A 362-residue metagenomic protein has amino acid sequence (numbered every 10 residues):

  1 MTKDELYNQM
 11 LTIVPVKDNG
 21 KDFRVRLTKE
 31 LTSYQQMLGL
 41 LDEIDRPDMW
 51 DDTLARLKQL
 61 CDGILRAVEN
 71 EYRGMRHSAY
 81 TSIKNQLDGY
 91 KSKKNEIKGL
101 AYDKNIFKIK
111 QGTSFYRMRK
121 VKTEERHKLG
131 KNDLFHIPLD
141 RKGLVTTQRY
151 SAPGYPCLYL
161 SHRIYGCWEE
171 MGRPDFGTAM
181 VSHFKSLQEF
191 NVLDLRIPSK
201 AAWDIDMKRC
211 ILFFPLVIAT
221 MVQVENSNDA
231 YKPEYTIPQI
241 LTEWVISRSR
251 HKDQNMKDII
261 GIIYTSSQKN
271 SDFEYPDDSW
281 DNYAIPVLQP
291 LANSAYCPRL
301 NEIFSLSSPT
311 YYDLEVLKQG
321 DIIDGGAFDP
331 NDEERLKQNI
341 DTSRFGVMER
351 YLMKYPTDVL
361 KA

Functional and structural regions predicted by a protein language model:
M1-Q111, R117-K122, H127-R141, P174 (+1 more regions): Active-site and NAD+-binding cores of ADP-ribose-processing enzymes
K142-L144, I164: Short acidic (Asp/Glu) patches
T147-Q148, N282: Glycine-centered flexibility motif
R149-Y155: Short glycine-enriched loop/turn motifs at secondary-structure junctions
P156-L160: A short, exposed loop/beta-hairpin motif centered on an aromatic-Gly-Thr core
I164-D175: Short active-site loop/helix that positions an aromatic residue
